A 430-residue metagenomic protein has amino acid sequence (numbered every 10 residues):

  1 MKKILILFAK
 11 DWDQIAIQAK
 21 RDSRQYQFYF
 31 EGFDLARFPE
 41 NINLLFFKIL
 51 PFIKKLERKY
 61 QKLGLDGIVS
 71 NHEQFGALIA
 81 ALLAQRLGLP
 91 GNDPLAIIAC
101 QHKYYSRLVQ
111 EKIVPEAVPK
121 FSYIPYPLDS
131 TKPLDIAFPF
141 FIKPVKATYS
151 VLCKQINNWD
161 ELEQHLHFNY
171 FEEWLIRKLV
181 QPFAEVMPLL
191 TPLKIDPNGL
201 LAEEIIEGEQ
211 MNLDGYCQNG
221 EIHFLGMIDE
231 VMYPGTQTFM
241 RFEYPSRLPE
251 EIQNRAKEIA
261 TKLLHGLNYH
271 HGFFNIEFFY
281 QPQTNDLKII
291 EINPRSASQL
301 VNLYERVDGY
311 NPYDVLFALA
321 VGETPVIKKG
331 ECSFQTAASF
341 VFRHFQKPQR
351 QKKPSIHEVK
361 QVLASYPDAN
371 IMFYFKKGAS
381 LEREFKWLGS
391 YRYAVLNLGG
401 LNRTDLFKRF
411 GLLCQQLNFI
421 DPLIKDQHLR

Functional and structural regions predicted by a protein language model:
M1-A96, P127-S130, G322, Y374-E384 (+2 more regions): ATP-binding N-terminal substructure of ATP-dependent carboxylate-amine bond-forming enzymes
I49, I53-L63, Q85, L95-F141 (+4 more regions): N-terminal beta-alpha lobe that positions the nucleotide/phosphoryl donor in ATP/NTP-coupled carboxylate activation
A117-P119, W159-I206, T238-F239, T261-G266: Conserved ATP-binding module of the ATP-grasp superfamily
K154, Q164-L166, L200-E204, Q210-V231 (+4 more regions): Beta-strand scaffold of nucleotide-dependent catalytic cores
N169, P354-V359, L406-Q415: Short amphipathic alpha-helices in soluble, non-transmembrane regions that often serve as interface/regulatory elements
R255-I276, P294-Q351: Active-site "cap" helix and flanking loop/linker of ATP-utilizing ligase/carboxylase catalytic domains
H270-Q283, Q427-R430: A short glycine-rich, hydrophobically flanked beta-strand micro-motif that places a catalytic Asp/Glu for divalent metal
F345-K377: Glycine-rich active-site loop/lid that clamps phosphate-bearing ligands
